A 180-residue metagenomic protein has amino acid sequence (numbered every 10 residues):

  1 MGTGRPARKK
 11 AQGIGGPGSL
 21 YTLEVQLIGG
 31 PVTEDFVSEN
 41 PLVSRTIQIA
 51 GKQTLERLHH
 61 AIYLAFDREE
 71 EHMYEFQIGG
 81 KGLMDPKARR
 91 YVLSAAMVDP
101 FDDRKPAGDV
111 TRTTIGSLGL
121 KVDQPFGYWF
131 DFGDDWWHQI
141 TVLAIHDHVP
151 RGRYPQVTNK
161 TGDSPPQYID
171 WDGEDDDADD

Functional and structural regions predicted by a protein language model:
M1-D180: Short linear regulatory motifs enriched in tryptophan with gly/pro/ser
